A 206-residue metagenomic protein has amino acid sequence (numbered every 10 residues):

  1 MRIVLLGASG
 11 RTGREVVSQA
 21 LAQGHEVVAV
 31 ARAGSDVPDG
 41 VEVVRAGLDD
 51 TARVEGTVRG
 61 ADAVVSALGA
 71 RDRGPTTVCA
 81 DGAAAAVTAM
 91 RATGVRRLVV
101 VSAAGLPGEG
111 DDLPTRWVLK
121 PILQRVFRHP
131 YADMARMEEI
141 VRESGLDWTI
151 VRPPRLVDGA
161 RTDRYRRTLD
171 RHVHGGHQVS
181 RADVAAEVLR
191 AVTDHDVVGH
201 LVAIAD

Functional and structural regions predicted by a protein language model:
I3-Q23: N-terminal Rossmann NAD(P)H-binding glycine-rich loop of SDR-like oxidoreductase domains
V30-S35, G47-L48: N-terminal Rossmann-fold cofactor-binding loop
E42-D62: Conserved Rossmann-fold cofactor-binding substructure of NAD(P)-dependent oxidoreductases
R71-L98, P130, R136: NAD(P)-cofactor binding segment of oxidoreductase domains
V78, A83, D133, V151 (+1 more regions): Substrate-positioning beta->alpha
G108, S144, A160-Y165, A191-H200: Glycine/proline-rich active-site loop of Rossmann-fold NAD(P)-dependent oxidoreductases
E138-G159: Conserved beta-loop-beta element that borders a ligand/cofactor-binding pocket
S180-D206: Alpha-helical substrate-binding/gating segment
